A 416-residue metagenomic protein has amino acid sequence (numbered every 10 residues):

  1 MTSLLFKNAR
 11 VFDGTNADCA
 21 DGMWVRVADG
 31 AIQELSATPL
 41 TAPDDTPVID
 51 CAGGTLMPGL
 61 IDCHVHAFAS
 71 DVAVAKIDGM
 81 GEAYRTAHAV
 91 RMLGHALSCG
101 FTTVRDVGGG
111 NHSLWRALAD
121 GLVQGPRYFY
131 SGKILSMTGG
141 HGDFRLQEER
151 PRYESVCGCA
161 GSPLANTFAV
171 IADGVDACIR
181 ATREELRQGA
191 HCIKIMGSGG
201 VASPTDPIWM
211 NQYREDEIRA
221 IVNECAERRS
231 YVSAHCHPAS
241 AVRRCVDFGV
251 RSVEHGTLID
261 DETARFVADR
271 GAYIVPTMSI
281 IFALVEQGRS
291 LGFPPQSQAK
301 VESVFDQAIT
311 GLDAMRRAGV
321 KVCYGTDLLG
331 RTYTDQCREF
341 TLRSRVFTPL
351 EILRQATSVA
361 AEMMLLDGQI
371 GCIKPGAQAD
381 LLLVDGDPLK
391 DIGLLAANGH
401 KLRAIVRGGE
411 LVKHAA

Functional and structural regions predicted by a protein language model:
M1-P43, L56, P388-G393, E410-L411: N-terminal metal-binding scaffold of metallo-dependent hydrolase/deaminase domains
A9, D13, Q355-S358, E362 (+1 more regions): C-terminal cap of metal-dependent C-N hydrolases
A9, V25, G30, G53 (+15 more regions): Divalent metal-coordination and catalytic microenvironments
G54-D120, T138-R145, D216, F248: Metal-associated gating/positioning segment near the N- to mid-region
D71-V74, G142, S203-P204, V242-F248 (+4 more regions): Histidine/acidic-residue-rich catalytic or RNA/ligand-binding cores of hydrolases and nuclease-related proteins
V74-A87, C157-R180, Y231-S233: Active-site mouth loops of central-metabolism enzymes
V175-I274, S290, V301-V322, G368: Histidine/acidic residue-rich metal-binding segments in metalloenzymes
E227, G292-Q296, V304-P388: His/Asp/Glu-enriched, well-ordered alpha-helical/loop segment that forms or immediately abuts the divalent-metal
